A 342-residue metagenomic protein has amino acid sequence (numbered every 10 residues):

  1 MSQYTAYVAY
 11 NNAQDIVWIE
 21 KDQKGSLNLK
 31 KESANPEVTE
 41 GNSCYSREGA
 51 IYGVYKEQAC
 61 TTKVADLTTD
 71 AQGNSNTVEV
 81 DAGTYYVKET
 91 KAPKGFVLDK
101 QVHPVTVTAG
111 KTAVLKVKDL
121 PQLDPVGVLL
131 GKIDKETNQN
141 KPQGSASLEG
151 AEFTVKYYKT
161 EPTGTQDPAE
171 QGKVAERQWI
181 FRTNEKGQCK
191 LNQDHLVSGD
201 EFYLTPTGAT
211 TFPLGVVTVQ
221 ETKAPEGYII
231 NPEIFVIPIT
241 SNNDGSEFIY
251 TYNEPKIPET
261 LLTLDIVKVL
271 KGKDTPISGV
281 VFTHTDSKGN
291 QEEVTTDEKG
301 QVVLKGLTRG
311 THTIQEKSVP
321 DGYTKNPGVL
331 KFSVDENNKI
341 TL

Functional and structural regions predicted by a protein language model:
M1-L342: Solvent-exposed loop/turn and edge beta-strand elements of beta-rich ligand-binding domains
